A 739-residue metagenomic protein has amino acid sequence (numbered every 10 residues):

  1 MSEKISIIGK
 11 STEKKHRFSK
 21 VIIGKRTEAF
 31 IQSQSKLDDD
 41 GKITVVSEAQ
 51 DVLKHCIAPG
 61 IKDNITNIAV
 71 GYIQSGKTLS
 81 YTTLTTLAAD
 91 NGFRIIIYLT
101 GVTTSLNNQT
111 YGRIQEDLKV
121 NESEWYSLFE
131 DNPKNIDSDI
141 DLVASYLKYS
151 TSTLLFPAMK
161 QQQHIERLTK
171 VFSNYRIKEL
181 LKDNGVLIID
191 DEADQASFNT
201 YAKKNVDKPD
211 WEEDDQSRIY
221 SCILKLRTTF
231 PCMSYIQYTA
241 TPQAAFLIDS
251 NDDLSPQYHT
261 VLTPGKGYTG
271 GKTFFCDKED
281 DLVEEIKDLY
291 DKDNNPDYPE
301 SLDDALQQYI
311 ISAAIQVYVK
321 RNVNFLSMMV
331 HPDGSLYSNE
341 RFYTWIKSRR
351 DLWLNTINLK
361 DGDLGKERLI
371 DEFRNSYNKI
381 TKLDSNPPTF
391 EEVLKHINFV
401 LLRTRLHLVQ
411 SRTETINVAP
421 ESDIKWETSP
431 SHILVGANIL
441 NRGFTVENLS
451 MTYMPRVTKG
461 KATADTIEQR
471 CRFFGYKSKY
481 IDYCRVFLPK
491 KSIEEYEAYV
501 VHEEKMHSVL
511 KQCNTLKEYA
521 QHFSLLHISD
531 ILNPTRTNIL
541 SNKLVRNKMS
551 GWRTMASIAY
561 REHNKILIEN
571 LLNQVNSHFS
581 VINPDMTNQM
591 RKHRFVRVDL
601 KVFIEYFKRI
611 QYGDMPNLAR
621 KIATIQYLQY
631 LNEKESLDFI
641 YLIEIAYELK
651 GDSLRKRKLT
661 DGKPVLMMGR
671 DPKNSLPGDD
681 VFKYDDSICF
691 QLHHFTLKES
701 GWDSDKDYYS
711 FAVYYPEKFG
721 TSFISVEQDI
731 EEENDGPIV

Functional and structural regions predicted by a protein language model:
D63-T83: Walker A/P-loop
F93-S123, A240, G334: Conserved Walker A/P-loop ATP-binding site and its immediately adjacent core in helicase/helicase-like ATPase domains
Y111, V120-K134, G185-A193, K203-N205 (+6 more regions): Conserved C-terminal RecA-like helicase domain
N135-I189, S197-L226, G436-A437: Conserved RecA-like ASCE ATPase "motif II neighborhood" in helicase/translocase motors
F172, G185, S301-K320, F325-L326 (+3 more regions): C-terminal catalytic or substrate-handling cores of phosphate/nucleotide- and metal-cofactor-dependent proteins acting
N184-D190, N199-V319, S327-M329, L336 (+1 more regions): Conserved P-loop NTPase catalytic core
R412-E494: Conserved RecA-like P-loop NTPase helicase motor core
V457-S478, D599-V739: C-terminal accessory/interaction regions of large nucleic acid-associated machines
